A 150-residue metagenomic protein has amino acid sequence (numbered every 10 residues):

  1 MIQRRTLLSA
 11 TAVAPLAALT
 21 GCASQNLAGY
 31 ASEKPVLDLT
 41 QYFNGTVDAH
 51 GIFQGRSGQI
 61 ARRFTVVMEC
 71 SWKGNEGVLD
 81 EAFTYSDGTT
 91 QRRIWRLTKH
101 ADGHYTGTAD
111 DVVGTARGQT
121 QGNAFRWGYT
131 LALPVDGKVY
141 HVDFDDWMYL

Functional and structural regions predicted by a protein language model:
Q3-T11: N-terminal export leaders
Y30-T46: N-terminal helix-cap/turn-to-beta initiation motif at the start of protein domains
H50, Q54-V135, H141, D145-W147: Central antiparallel beta-sheet cores of small beta-barrel/beta-sandwich binding domains
